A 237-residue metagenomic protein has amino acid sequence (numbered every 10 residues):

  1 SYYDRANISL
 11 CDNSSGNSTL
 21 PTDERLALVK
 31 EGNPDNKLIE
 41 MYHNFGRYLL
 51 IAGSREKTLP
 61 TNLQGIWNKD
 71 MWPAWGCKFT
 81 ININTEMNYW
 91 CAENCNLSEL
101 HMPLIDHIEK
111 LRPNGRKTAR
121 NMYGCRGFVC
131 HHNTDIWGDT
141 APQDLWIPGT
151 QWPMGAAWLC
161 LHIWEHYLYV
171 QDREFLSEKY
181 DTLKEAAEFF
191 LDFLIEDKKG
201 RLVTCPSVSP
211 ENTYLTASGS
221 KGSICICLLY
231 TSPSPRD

Functional and structural regions predicted by a protein language model:
S1-F79, L97-T118: Acidic/polar, glycine-enriched structural segments that form the non-catalytic walls/loops of the carbohydrate-binding
R25-N33, W90, N96-M154, W158 (+1 more regions): Active-site lining segments of carbohydrate-active enzymes
E40-M41, F79-N84, N96, T150-L161 (+2 more regions): Aromatic- and histidine-enriched alpha-helix N-cap/loop-to-helix transition segments that scaffold the rims
L49-I51, M87-E99, W158-D172, F189 (+2 more regions): Well-ordered alpha-helical scaffold segments within catalytic/enzyme domains
L63-N68, H107-I108, H162, D172-F189 (+1 more regions): Active/binding-pocket-proximal capping segment
Q64-C77, G124-W146, R201-I226: Carbohydrate-binding/catalytic loop surfaces
H166, V170-K179, K199-R201, V208 (+2 more regions): Active-site neighborhood of glycoside hydrolase catalytic domains
Y230-D237: Conserved small/polar residues in nucleotide/adenosyl-binding loops
